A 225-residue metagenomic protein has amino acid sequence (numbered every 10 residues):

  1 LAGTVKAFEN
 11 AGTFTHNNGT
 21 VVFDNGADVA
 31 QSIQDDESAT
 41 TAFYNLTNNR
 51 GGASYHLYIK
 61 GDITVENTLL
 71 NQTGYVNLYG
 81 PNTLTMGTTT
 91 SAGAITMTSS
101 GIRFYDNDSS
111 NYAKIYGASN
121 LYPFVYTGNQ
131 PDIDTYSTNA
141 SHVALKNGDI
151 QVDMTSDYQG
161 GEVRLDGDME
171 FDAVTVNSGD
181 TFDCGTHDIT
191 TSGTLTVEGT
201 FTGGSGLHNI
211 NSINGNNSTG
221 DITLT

Functional and structural regions predicted by a protein language model:
L1-T225: Extracellular beta-strand-rich, repetitive "passenger/adhesive" scaffolds that bind or process carbohydrates
